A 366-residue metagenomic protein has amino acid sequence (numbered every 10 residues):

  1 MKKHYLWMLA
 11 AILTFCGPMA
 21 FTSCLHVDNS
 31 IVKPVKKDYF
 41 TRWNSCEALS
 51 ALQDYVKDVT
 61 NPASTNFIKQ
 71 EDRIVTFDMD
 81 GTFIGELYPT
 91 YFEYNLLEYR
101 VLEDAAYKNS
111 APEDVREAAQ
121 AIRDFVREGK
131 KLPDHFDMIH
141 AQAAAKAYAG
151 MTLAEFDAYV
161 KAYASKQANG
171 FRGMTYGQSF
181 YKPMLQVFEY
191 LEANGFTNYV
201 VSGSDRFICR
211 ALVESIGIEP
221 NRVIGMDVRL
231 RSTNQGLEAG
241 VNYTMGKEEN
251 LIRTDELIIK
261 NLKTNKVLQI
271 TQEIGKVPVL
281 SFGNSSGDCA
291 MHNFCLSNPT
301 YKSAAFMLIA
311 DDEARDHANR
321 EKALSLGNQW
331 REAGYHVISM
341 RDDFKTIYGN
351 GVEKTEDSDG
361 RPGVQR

Functional and structural regions predicted by a protein language model:
M1-L9: Bacterial N-terminal signal peptides that target proteins for export
A10-A20: Bacterial N-terminal signal peptides
P18-M79, L87, V101, A105-Y107: Non-catalytic pre-domain segments flanking phosphatase-related domains
D28-F40, K57, T65-N66, D157-R366: C-terminal cap/substrate-recognition subdomain and adjoining C-terminal extension of metal-dependent phosphatase-like
C46, G150, T264: Electropositive phosphate-/nucleotide-binding environments in soluble metabolic enzymes
Y88-Y91, N95-G177, K182: A metal-dependent, Asp-based hydrolase signature
